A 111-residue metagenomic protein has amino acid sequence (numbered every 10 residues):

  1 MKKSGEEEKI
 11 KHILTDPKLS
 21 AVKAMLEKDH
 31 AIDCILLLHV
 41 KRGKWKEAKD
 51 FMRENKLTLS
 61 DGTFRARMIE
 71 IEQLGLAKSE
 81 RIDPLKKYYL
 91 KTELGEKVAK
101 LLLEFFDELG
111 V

Functional and structural regions predicted by a protein language model:
K2-G5, E96-V111: Amphipathic alpha-helical dimerization/coiled-coil segments that flank or bridge DNA-binding/regulatory modules
G5-I35: Short alpha-helical segments that sit at the start of domains
E27, L36-G43, L103: Short, locally clustered residues in the helix-turn-helix/winged-helix DNA-binding domain
E27-K28, I82-E104: Short, cationic-aromatic polyanion-contact patches
G43-E54: Short acidic, hydrophobic short linear motifs in intrinsically disordered regions
T58-Q73: Short amphipathic alpha-helical interaction segments
E72-I82: A short, conserved structural fragment
